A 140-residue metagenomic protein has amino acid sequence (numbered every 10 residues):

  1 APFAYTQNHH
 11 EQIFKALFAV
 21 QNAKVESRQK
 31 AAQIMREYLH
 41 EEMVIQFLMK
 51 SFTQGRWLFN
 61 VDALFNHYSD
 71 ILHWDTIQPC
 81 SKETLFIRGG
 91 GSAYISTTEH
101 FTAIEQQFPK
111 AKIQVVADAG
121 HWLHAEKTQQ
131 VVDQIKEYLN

Functional and structural regions predicted by a protein language model:
A1-S27: Flexible "cap/lid" loop of the alpha/beta hydrolase fold
P2-F3, G91-A93, G120-H121: Short, solvent-exposed loop/turn segments at secondary-structure junctions
Q7-H10, T97-T98, A125-Q129: Conserved strand-to-helix beginnings and helix N-cap segments that scaffold or border functional pockets
A16, K30, I34, A63-N66 (+3 more regions): Alpha-helical elements of Rossmann-like donor-binding domains used by nucleotide-donor carbohydrate transfer enzymes
N22-Q78: Conserved alpha/beta-hydrolase catalytic His-Asp/Glu region
A23, G90, A117-A119: Short, solvent-exposed coil/turn elements at secondary-structure transition points
Q54-F108, K112-V115: Conserved serine/cysteine hydrolase catalytic core
P109-N140: Catalytic active-site module of serine/aspartate enzymes centered on a nucleophile-bearing elbow/loop
